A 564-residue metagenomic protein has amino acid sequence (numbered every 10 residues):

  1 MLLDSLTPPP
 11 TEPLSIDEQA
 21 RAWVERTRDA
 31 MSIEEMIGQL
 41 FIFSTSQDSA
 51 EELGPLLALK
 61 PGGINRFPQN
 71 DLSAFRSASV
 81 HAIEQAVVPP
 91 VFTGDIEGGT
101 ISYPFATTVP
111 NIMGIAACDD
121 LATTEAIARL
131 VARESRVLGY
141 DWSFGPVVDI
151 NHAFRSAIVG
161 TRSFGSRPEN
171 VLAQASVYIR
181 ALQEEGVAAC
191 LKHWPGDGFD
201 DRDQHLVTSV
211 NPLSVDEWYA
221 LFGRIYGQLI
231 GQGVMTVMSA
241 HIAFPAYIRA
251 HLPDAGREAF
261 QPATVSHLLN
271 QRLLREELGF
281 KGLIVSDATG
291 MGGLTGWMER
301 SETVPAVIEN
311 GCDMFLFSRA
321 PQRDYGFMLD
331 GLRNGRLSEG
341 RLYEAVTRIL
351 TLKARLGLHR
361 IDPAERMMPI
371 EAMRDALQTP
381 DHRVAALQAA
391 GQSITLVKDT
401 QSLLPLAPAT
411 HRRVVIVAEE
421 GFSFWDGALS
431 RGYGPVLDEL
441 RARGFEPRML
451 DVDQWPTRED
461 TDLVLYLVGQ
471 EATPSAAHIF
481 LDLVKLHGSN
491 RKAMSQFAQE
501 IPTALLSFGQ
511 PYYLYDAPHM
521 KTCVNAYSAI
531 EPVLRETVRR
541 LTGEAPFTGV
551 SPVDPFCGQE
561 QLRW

Functional and structural regions predicted by a protein language model:
M1-K60, S266, E276, G296-W564: Preference for extracellular/luminal or secreted protein segments
L6, P55-Q69, S73, F154 (+2 more regions): Short acidic, glycine-rich surface-loop motifs adjacent to enzyme active sites
S32, I64, D95, D120 (+8 more regions): Conserved, mostly hydrophobic/aromatic
I37-T45, G62-R66, P90-G98, W142-P146 (+5 more regions): Hydrophobic faces of well-ordered beta-strands that scaffold small-molecule active sites in alpha/beta enzyme cores
S44-L57, T124-E134, W218-Q228, M298-V304: Short, acidic/polar
G62-Q69, T108-T123, R155-Q174, D203-A220 (+4 more regions): Glycine-rich tight-turn/loop motif centered on a GG-T
D71-P89, L121-V137, T347, T351: Active-site-adjacent structural elements in enzyme catalytic domains
A74-Q85, P90, T100-I101, S166-R341: Second-shell residues forming the walls of enzyme active-site clefts
